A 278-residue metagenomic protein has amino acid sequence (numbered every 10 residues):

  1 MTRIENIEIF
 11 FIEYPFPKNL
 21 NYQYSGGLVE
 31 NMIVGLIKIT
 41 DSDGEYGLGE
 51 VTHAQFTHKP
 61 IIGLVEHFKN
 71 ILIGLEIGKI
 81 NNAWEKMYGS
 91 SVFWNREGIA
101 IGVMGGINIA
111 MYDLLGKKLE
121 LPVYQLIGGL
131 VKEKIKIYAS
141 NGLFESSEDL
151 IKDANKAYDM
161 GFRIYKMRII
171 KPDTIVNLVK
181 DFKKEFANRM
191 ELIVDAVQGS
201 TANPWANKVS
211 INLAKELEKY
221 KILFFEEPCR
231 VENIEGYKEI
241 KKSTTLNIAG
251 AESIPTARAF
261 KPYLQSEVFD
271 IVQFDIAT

Functional and structural regions predicted by a protein language model:
M1-L48, T52-H53: Structured beta-strand/loop patches that form or line metal/cofactor-binding pockets in enzymes
I4, I37, G44, F68 (+5 more regions): Conserved, mostly hydrophobic/aromatic
T40-K118: Metal- or metallocofactor-binding catalytic centers and their adjacent structured scaffolds across diverse enzyme
G49, V194, E226, A251 (+1 more regions): Active-site flanking residues adjacent to catalytic metal/cofactor-binding acidic residues
I99, N108-F144: Glycine-rich, aromatic-flanked loop segments that form ligand/cofactor-binding clefts across common enzyme folds
D113, Q125, K180, K238 (+1 more regions): Active-site phosphate/pyrophosphate- and oxyanion-stabilizing loops and adjacent acidic/basic residues in soluble
G128-T244: Metal-dependent enolase-superfamily TIM-barrel catalytic cores that perform enediolate-based chemistry
V231-T278: Catalytic alpha/beta core domains of metabolic enzymes, predominantly
